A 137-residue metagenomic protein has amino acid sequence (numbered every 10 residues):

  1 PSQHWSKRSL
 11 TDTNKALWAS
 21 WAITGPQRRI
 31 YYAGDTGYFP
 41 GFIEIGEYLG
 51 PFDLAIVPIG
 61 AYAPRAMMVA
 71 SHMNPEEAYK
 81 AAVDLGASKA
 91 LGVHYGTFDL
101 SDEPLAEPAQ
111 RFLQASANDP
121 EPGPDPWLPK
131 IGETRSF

Functional and structural regions predicted by a protein language model:
P1-G50, Q114, K130-F137: Core dinuclear metal-dependent hydrolase active-site scaffold
R29, G37-K130: Cap/insert and terminal regions of metallo-dependent hydrolase folds
